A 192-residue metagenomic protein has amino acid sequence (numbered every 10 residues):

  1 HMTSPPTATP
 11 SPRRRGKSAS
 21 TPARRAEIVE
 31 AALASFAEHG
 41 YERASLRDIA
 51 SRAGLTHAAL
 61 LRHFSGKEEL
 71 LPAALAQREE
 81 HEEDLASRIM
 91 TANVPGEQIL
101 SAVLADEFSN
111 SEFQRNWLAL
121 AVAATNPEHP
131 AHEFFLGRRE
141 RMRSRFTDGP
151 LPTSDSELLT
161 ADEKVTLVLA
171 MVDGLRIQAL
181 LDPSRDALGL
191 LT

Functional and structural regions predicted by a protein language model:
H1-A23: N-terminal intrinsically disordered/low-complexity leader segments
A23, E27, A31-E69, A73: Helix-turn-helix
E27, A31-E38, L85-R88, N116-A119 (+2 more regions): Solvent-exposed, amphipathic alpha-helical segments
A73, D84-Q114, S154-S156, A161-V168: Hydrophobic alpha-helical connector segments
A76-E82: Short, basic, alpha-helical segments at the C-terminal edge of helix-turn-helix-like DNA-binding modules
S109-L136: Amphipathic alpha-helical segments used for helix-helix packing
E128-G137, P152-T192: Hydrophobic/aromatic-rich alpha-helical bundle segments in the mid-to-C-terminal region
